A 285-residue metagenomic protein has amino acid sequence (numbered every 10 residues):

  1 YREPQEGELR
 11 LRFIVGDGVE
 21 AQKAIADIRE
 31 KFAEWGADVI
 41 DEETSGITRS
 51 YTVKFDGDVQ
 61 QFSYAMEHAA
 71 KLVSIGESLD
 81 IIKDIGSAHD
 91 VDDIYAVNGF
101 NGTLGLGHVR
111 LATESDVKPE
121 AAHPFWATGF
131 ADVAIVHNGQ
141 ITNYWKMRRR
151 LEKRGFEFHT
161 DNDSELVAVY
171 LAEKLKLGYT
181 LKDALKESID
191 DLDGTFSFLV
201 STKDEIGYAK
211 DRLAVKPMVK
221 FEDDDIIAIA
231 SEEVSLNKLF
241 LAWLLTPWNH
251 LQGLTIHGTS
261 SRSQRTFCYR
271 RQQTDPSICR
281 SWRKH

Functional and structural regions predicted by a protein language model:
Y1-H285: Conserved short alpha-helical segments that host acidic/polar catalytic motifs at enzyme active sites
